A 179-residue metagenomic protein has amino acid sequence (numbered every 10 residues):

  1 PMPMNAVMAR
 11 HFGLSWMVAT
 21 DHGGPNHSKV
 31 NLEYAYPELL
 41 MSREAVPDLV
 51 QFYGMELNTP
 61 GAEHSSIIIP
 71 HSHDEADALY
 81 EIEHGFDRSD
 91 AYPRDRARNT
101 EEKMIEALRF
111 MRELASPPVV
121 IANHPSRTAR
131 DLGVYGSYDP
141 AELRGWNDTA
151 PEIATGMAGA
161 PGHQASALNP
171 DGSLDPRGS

Functional and structural regions predicted by a protein language model:
P1-S179: Extended, charged catalytic domains and RNA/DNA-binding interfaces, predominantly in divalent-metal-using enzymes
